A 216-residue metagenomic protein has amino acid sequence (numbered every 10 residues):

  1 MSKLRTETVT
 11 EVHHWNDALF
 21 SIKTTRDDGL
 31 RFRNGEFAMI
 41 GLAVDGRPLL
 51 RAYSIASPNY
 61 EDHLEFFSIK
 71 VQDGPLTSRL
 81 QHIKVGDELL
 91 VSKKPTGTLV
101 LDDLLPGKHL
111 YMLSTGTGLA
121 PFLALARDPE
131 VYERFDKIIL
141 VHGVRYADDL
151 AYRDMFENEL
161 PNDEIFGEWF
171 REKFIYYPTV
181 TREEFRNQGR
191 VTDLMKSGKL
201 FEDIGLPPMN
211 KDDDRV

Functional and structural regions predicted by a protein language model:
S2-K3, V141, D148-V216: Reductase modules of NAD(P)H-dependent flavoproteins
S2-V85: Ferredoxin-reductase
A38, L89-S92: Generic structural signal for buried aliphatic residues
G46-Y53, T96-L104: Short, Lys/Arg- and Gly-enriched loop/turn segments at beta-strand edges
E65, L90, Y111, I139-V141 (+1 more regions): A structural signal for isolated positions on well-ordered beta-strands in alpha/beta enzyme cores
L104-H109, D212-D213: Short helix-loop-beta connector
T115-A120: Ser/Thr-glycine-rich phosphate-binding loops at phosphate-binding pockets of nucleotides, nucleotide cofactors
P121-E133: Histidine-anchored nucleotide/phosphate-binding helix
